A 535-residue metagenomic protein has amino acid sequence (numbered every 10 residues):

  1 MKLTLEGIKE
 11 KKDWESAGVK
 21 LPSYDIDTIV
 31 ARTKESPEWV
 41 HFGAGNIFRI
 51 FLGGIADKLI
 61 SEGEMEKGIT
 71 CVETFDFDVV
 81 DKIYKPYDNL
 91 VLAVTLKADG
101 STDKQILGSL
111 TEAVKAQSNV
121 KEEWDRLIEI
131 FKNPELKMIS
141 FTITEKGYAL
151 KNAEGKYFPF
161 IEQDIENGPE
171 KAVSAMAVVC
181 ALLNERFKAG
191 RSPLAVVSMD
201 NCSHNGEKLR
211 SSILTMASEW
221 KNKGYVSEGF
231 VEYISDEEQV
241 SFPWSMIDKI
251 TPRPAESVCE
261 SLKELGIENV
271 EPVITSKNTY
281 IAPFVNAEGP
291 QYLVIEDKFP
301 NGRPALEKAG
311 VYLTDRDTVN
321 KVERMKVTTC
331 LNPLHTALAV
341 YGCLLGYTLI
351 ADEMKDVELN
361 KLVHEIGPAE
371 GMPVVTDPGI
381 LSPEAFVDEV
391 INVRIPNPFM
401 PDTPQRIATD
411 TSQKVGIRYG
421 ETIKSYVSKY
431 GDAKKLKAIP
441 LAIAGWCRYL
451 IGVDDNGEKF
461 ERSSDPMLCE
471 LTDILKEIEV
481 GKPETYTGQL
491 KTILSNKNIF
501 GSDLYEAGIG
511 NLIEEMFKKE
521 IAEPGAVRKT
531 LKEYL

Functional and structural regions predicted by a protein language model:
M1-F42, N46-L535: Substrate/ligand-engaging "lid" and interaction regions
